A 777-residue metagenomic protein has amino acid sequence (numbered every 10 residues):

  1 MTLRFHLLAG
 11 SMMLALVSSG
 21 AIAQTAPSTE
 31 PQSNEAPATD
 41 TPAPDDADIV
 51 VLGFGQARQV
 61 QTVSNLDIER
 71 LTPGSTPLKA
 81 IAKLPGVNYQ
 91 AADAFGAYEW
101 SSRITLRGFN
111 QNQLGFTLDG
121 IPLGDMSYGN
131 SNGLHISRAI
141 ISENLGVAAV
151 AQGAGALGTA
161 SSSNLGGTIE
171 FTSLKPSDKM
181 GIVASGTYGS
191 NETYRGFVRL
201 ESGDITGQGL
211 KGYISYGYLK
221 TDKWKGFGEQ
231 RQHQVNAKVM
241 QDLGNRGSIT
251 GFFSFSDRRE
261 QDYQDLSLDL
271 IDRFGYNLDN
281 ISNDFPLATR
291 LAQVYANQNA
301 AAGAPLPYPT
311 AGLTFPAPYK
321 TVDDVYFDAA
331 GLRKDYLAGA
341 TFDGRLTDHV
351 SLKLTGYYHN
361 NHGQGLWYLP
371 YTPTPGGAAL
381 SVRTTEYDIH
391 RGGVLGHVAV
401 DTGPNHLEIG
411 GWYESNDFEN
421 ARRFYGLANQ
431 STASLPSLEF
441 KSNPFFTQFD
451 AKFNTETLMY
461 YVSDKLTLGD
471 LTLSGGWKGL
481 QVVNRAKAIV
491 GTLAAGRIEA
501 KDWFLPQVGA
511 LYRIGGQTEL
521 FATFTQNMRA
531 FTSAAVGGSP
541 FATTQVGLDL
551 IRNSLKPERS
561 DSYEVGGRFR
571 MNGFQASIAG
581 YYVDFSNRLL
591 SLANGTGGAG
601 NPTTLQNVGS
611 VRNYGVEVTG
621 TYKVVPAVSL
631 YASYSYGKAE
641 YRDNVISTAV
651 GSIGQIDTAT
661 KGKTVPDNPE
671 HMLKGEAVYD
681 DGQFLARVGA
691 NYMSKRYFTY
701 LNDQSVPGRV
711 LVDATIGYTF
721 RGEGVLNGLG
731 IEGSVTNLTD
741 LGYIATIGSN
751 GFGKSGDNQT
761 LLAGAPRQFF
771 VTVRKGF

Functional and structural regions predicted by a protein language model:
L8-G10, G403, A522, P557 (+3 more regions): Conserved C-terminal beta-signal and adjacent last beta-strands/turns of outer-membrane beta-barrel proteins
Q24-S28, D470, Q575, G580-F585 (+4 more regions): Gram-negative outer-membrane beta-barrel transporters
N34-K179, V565: Acidic, small-polar-rich N-terminal luminal/periplasmic segments of exported/outer-membrane proteins
G129-L134, E143-V147, Q152, A156-N236 (+4 more regions): Outer-membrane beta-barrel translocator/receptor signature
R199-G226, Q230-K238, S351-A399, T455-G491 (+2 more regions): Surface-exposed extracellular loop regions of Gram-negative outer-membrane beta-barrel proteins
Q232-N416, Q575-S577: Outer-membrane beta-barrel domain signature, strongest for Gram-negative TonB-dependent receptors and also present
T341, R345, S351-Y357, G363-Q364 (+6 more regions): Membrane-embedded beta-barrel scaffold of Gram-negative outer-membrane proteins
I389, D401-N416, F449-F585, K623 (+2 more regions): Structural signature of Gram-negative outer-membrane beta-barrels, strongest in the C-terminal barrel of TonB-dependent
